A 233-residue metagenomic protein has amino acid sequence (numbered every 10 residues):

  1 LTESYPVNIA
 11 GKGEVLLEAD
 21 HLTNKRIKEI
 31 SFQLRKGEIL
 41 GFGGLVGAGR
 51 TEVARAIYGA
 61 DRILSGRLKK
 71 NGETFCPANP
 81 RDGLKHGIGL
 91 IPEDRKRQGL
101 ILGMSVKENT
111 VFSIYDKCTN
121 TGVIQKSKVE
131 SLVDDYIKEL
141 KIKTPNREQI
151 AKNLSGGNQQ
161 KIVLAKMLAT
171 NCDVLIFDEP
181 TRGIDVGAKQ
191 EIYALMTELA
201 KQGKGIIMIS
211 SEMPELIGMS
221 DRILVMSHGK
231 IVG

Functional and structural regions predicted by a protein language model:
L1-G233: Glycine-rich phosphate-binding loops of nucleotide-dependent enzymes
